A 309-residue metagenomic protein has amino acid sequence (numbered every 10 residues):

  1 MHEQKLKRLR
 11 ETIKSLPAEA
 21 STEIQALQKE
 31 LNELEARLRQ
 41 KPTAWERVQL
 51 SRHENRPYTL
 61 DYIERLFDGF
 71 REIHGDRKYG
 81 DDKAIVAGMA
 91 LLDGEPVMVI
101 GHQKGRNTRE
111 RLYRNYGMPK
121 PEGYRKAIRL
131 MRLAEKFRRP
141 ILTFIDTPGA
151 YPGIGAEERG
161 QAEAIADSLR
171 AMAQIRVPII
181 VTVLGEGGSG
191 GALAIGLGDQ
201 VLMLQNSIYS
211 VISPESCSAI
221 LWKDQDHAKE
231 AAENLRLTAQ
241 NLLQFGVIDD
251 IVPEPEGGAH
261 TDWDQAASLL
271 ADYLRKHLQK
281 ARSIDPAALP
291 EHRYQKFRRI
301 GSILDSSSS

Functional and structural regions predicted by a protein language model:
M1-P96, D264-S309: Intrinsically disordered, low-complexity segments enriched in small/flexible residues
K5, E23, G123-A127, A164-I165 (+2 more regions): Helical mechanochemical/support elements of P-loop NTPase systems and associated helical scaffolds
L9, T43, V99, D146 (+3 more regions): Terminal peptide-recognition signature
Q40, R65, Y79-D81, A87 (+3 more regions): Glycine-rich beta-alpha loop segments
V48-S51, L112-Y116, G258-H260: Short hinge/gating elements
E54, N115-M118, A156: Short coil/turn segments at secondary-structure boundaries
R71, G75, R132-E135, A173: Signal for well-folded cores of large energy- and translation-related assemblies
I145-R275, Q279, S283: Conserved catalytic cores of soluble enzyme domains, especially glycine-rich substrate-binding beta-alpha loops
